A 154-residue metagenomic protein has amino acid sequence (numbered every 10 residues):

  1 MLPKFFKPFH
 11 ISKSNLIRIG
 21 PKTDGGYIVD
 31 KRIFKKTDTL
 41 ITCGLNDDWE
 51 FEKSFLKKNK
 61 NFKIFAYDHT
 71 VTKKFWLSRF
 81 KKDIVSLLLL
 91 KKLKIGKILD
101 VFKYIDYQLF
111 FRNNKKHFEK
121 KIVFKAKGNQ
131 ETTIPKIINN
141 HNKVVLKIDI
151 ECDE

Functional and structural regions predicted by a protein language model:
M1-T23: Rossmann-like AdoMet
L2-F5, I98, I105, I134: Generic structural signal of hydrophobic/aromatic residues within well-ordered alpha-helices of folded domains
N15-N129, H141: SAM cofactor-binding core of SAM-dependent methyltransferases, primarily the Rossmann-like beta-alpha-beta module
N129-K136, E154: Distinct, well-ordered alpha-helical segments
I138-K147: Mobile, glycine- and charge-enriched loop segments and immediately flanking short secondary-structure elements within
K147-D153: Switch II (G3) loop of P-loop NTPases
